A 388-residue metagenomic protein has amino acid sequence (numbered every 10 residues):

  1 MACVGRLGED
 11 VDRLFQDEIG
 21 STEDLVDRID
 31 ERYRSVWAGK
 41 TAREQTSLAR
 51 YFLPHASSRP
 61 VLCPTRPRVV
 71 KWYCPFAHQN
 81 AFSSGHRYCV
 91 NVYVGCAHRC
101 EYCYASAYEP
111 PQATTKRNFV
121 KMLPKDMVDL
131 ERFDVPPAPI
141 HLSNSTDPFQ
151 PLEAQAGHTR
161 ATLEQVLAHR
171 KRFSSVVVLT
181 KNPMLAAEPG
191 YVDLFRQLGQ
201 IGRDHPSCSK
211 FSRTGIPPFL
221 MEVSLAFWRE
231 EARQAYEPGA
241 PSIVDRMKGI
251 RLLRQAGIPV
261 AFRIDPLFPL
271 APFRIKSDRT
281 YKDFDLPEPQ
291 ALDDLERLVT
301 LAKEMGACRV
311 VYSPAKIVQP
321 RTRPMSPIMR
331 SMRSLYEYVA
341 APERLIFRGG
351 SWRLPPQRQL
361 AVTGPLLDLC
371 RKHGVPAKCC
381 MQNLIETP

Functional and structural regions predicted by a protein language model:
A2-E44, L48, K248, L252 (+2 more regions): Auxiliary Fe-S-binding modules of radical SAM enzymes
A42, L48, F52-E222: Conserved Radical SAM active-site core
T115, F119, M184-E188, L270-P272 (+3 more regions): Acidic-and-aromatic substrate-binding clefts and catalytic sites of carbohydrate-active enzymes
T115-M122, A154-H158, P241-D245, Q290-D294 (+1 more regions): Soluble or luminal CAZymes and related metallo-dependent hydrolases
L123-M127, L163, P189-F195, R246-R251 (+2 more regions): Generic structural signal for well-ordered alpha-helices, preferentially at hydrophobic/aromatic core positions
I140, V176-V178, F219-V223, V260-I264 (+2 more regions): Hydrophobic faces of well-ordered beta-strands that scaffold small-molecule active sites in alpha/beta enzyme cores
H141-Q150, N182-A187, P218-A240, L267-R274 (+3 more regions): Conserved radical SAM core fold
A187-P189, D193-R196, G202-S209, G215-P218 (+3 more regions): Eukaryote-skewed repeat-based solenoidal scaffolds used as protein-protein interaction platforms, primarily
